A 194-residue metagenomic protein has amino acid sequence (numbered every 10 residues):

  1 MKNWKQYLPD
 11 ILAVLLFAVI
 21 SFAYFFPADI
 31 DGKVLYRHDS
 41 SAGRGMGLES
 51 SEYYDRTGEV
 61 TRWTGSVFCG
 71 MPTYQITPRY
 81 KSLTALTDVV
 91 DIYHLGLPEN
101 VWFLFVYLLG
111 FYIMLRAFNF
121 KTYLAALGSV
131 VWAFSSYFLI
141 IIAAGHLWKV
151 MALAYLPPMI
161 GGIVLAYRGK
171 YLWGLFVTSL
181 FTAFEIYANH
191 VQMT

Functional and structural regions predicted by a protein language model:
M1-F26: Start-transfer (signal-anchor) and selected internal transmembrane alpha helices of multi-pass inner/ER membrane
Q6-V14, N100, L104, A125 (+2 more regions): Residue-level signature of transmembrane alpha-helical entry/exit and packing/kink sites in multi-pass membrane
F17, S129, A133, T178-S179 (+1 more regions): Small-residue faces within membrane-embedded alpha-helices
I20-M114, F118, V130-P157, V191: Membrane-interface coil-to-helix junctions
L115-F134, G169-L175: Transmembrane-helix signature of polytopic, membrane-embedded enzymes that assemble or transfer cell-envelope glycans
P157-P158, V164: Membrane-embedded translocation segments of transport machinery
L165-A183: Short hydrophobic alpha-helices at membrane interfaces in multi-pass membrane enzymes
L180-T194: Transmembrane helices and adjacent periplasmic/lumenal helix-loop junctions of polyprenol-phosphate-dependent
